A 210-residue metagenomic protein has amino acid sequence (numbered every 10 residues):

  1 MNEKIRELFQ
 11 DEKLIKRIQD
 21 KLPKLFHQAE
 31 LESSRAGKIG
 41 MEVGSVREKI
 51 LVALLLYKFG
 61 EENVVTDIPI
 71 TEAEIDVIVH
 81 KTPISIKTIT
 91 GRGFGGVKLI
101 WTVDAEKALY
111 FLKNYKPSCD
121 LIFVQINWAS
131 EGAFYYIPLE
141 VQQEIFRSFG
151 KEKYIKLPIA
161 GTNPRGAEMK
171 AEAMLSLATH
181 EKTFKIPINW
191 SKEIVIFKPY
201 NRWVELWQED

Functional and structural regions predicted by a protein language model:
M1-I78, T82, K87-D210: Nucleic-acid endonuclease domains
